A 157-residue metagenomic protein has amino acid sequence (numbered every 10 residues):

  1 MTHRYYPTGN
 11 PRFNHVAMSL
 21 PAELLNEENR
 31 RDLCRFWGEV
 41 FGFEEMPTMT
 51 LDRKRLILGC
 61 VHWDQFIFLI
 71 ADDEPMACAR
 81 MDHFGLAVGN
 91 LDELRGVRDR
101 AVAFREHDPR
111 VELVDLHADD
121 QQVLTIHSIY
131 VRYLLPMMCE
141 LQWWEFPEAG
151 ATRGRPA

Functional and structural regions predicted by a protein language model:
M1-H15, F104-A157: Vicinal oxygen chelate
N14-N26, M76-R105, H127-R132: Vicinal oxygen chelate
M18-F66: Core segments of cupin and vicinal oxygen chelate
L20-A22, I70-D73, H117: Short, well-ordered turn and helix-capping elements at secondary-structure junctions
A22-L24, D64, D92, M137 (+1 more regions): Residues that cap or initiate secondary-structure elements
M46, T50-L94, P156: A short, hydrophobic/aromatic-rich structural module that often spans a beta strand with its adjoining loop
M46-L51, F68, G89-N90, R98-A103 (+2 more regions): Short C-terminal domain-edge/linker segments immediately following a structured domain
